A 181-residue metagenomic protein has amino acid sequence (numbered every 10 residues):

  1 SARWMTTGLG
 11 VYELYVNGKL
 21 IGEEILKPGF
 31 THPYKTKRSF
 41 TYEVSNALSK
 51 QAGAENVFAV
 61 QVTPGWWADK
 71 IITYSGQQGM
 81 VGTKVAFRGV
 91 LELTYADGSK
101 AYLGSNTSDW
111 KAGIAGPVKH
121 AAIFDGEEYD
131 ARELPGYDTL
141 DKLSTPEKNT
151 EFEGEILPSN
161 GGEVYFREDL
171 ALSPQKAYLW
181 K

Functional and structural regions predicted by a protein language model:
S1-E128: Accessory beta-strand-rich segments of carbohydrate-active enzymes
K100-K181: Activation corresponds to long, low-complexity, non-globular regions
